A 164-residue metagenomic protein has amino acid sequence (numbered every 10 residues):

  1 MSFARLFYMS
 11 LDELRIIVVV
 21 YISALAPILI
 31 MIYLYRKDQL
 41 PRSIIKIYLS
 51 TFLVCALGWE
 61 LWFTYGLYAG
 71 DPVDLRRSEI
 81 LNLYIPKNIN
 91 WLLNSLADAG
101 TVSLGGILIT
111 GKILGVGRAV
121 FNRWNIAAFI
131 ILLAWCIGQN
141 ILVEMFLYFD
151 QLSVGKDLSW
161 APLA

Functional and structural regions predicted by a protein language model:
M1-A164: Aromatic-rich, lipid-facing transmembrane alpha helices and their immediate juxtamembrane interface loops in integral
